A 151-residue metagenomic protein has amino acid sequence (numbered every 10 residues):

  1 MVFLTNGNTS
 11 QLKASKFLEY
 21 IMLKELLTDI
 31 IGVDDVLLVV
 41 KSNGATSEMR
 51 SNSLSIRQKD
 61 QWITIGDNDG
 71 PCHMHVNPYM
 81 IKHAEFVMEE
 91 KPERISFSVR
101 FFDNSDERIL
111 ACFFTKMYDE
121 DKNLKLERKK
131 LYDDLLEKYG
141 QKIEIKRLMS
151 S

Functional and structural regions predicted by a protein language model:
M1-S151: Surface-exposed, interaction-prone regions used to assemble/regulate multi-protein complexes
